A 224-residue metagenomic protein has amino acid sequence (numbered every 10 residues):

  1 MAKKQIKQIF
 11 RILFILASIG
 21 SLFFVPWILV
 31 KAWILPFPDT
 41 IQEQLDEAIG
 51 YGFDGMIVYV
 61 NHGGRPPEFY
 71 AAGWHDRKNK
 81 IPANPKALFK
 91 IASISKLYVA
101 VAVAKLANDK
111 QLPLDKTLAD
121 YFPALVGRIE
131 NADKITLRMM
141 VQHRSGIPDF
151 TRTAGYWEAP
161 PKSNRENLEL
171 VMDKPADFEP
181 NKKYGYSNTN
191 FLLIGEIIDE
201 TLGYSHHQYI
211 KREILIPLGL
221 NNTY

Functional and structural regions predicted by a protein language model:
M1-Q8: N-terminal Lys/Arg-rich, disordered targeting/topogenic segments
F10-W27: Hydrophobic membrane-insertion alpha-helices, especially the h-region of bacterial N-terminal signal peptides
L35-F89: Short, conserved catalytic-motif segment at the N-terminal edge
F37, A83-Y98, K110, R128-D133 (+4 more regions): Extracytoplasmic/periplasmic, Sec-exported soluble proteins
V58, G64, A87-L118, F191-D199: Active-site SXXK
W74-D76, T117-L125, T153-W157: Short linear capping/connector segments at secondary-structure termini
K90-S93, N108-P148, D173, E200-Y224: Active-site helix/loop module of the DD-peptidase/beta-lactamase fold, centered on the serine-lysine SxxK catalytic
R152-Y224: Catalytic-site signature segments of enzymes, centered on catalytic residues
